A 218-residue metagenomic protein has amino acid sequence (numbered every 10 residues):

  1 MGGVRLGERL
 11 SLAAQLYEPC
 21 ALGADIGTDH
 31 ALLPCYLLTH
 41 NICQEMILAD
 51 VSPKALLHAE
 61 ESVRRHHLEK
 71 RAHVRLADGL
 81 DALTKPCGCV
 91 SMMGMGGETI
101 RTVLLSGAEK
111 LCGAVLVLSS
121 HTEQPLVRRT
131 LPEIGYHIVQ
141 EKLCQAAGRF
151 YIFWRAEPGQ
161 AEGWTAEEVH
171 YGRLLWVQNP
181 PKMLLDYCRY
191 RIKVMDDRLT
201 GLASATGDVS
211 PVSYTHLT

Functional and structural regions predicted by a protein language model:
M1-E18: S-adenosyl-L-methionine
A21-G27: Conserved class I S-adenosyl-L-methionine
H30-I42: Conserved SAM-binding loop of SAM-dependent methyltransferases across substrates and taxa, primarily the Class I
S52-P53: Conserved SAM/SAH-binding beta-strand->alpha-helix loop
L56-L57: Short alpha-helix immediately C-terminal to the canonical SAM-binding loop
E60-T84: S-adenosyl-L-methionine
K110-F153: C-terminal substrate-binding/active-site "lid" region of AdoMet-derived donor-dependent transferases
T215-T218: Conserved small/polar residues in nucleotide/adenosyl-binding loops
